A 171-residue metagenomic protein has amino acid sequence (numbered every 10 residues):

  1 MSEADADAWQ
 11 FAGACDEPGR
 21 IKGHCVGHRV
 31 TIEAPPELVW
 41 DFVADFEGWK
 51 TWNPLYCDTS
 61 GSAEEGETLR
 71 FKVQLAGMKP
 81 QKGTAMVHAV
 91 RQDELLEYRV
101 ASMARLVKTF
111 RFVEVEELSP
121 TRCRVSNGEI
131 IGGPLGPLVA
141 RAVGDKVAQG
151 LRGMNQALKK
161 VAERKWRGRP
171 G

Functional and structural regions predicted by a protein language model:
M1-E64: Hydrophobic ligand-binding cavity/cleft-lining segments
G23-T31, T68, K82, L95 (+2 more regions): Intrinsic-disorder/low-complexity, polar/charged segments enriched in Ser/Thr/Lys/Arg/Asp/Glu/Gln
H28-V30, K82-A89, S102, T109-E117: Hydrophobic/aromatic beta-strand elements that line small-molecule binding cavities or substrate pockets in beta-rich
E33-E37, A63-E65, H88-D93, E114-R124: A short, structured loop/turn motif at beta-sheet edges
L38-V43, W49, L69-F71, V87 (+5 more regions): Hydrophobic pocket/interface hotspot
E47-K82, V90-L95: Short beta-edge strand/loop motif at the mouth of beta-sheet-based domains
V100-G153, L158-K160, R169-G171: Beta-strand/loop substructures that line and gate deep hydrophobic ligand-binding cavities in soluble
